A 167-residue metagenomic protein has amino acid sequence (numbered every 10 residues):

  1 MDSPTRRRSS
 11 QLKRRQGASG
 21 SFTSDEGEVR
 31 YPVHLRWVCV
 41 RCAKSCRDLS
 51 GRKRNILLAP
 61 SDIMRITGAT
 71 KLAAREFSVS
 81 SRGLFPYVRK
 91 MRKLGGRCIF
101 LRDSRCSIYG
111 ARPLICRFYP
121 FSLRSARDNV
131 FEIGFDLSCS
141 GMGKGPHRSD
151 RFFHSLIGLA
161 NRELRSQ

Functional and structural regions predicted by a protein language model:
M1-Q167: Short loop/turn segments that flank or connect secondary-structure elements
